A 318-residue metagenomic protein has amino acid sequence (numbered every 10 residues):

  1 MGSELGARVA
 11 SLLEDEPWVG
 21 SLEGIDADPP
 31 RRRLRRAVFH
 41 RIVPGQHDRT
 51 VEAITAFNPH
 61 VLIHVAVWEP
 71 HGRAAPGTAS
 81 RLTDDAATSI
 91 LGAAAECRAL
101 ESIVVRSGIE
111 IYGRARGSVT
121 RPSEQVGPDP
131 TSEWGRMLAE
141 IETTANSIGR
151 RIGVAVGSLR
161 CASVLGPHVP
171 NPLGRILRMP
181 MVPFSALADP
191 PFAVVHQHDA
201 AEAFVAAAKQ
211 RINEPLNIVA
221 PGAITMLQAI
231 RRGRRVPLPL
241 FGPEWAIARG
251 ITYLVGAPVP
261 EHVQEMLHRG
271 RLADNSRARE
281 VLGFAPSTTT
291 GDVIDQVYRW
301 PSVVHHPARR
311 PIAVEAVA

Functional and structural regions predicted by a protein language model:
M1-W18: N-terminal Rossmann NAD(P)H-binding glycine-rich loop of SDR-like oxidoreductase domains
I25, V65, I103-I109, L159-C161: SDR active-site strand-loop-helix element
I42-A86: NAD(P)H-binding glycine-rich loop region in Rossmannoid oxidoreductase-like domains and their noncatalytic homologs
T88-E133: Conserved Rossmann-fold NAD(P)-dependent oxidoreductase catalytic core, especially the SDR/UDP-sugar
R116-S158, S163: Catalytic helix-loop patch of NAD(P)-dependent Rossmann-fold dehydrogenases
I148-A193, Q197: NAD(P)-dependent short-chain dehydrogenase/reductase
S158, A188-A201, P215, M226 (+3 more regions): Conserved loop-to-helix N-cap of the C-terminal "lid" that shapes the substrate pocket in Rossmann-like
A201-H262, N275, Y298, P307-A318: Mid/C-terminal beta-alpha module of Rossmann-like enzyme folds, strongest in SDR-family dehydrogenases/epimerases
